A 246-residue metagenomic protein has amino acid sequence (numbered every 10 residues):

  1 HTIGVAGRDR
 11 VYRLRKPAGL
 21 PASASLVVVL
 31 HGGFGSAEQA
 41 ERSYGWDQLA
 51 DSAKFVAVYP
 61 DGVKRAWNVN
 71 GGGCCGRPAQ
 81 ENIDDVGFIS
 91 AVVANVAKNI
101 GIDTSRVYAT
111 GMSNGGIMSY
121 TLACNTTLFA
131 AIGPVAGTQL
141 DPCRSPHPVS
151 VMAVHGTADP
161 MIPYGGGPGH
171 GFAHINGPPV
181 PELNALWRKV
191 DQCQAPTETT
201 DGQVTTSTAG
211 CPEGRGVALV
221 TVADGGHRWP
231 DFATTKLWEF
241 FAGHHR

Functional and structural regions predicted by a protein language model:
H1-L26, S52, E81, T110-G133 (+5 more regions): A domain-start/cap signature at the N-terminus of enzymes
I3-Y108, M112, M118-T121, T234: Serine-hydrolase catalytic machinery in alpha/beta-hydrolase-like enzymes
R42, A97-S150, P160: Primarily recognizes the serine-hydrolase "nucleophile elbow" in alpha/beta-hydrolase and SGNH/GDSL folds
R42, P163-A173, P178-K189, E198-T208 (+1 more regions): Short alpha-helix in the alpha/beta-hydrolase fold that links the catalytic acid
D61-K64, T138, G225: Short beta-to-alpha linker loops that shape the active-site pocket of alpha/beta-hydrolase fold enzymes
C75-Q80, P168-I175, A223-R228: Active-site rim elements
P148-H155, D159, G216-T221: Catalytic His-Asp charge-relay segment
D159-I162, G226-W229: Acidic catalytic loop of the alpha/beta-hydrolase fold
